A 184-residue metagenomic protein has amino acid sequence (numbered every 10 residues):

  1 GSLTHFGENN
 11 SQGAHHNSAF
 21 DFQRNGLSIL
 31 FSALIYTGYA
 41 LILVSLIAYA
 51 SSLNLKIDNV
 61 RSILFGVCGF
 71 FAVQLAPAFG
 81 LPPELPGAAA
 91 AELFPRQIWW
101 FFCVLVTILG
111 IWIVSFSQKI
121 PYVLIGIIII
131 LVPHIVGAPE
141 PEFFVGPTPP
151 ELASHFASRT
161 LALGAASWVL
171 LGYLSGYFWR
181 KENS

Functional and structural regions predicted by a protein language model:
G1-H15: Long, glycine/tryptophan/cysteine-rich extracytoplasmic
H15-G38: Individual transmembrane alpha-helix segments
H16-F22, L55, P149-S154: Helix-boundary and loop/linker segments of multi-pass membrane transporters
I29-L30, I63-V67, Q97, F101 (+2 more regions): Hydrophobic alpha-helical transmembrane segments
L30-I47, F102-T107: Hydrophobic alpha-helical transmembrane segments
A50-P86, P139-T148: Hydrophobic alpha-helical transmembrane segments of integral membrane proteins
G66-L109, V114: Membrane-proximal helix-loop-helix units in multi-pass membrane proteins
L109-S184: Terminal transmembrane helical module of multi-pass membrane proteins
